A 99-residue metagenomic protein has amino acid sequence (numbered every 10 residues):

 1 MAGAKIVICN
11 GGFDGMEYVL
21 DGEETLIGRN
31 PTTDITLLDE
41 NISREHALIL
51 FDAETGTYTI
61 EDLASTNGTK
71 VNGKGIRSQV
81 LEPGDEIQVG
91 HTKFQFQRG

Functional and structural regions predicted by a protein language model:
M1-K5, T92-G99: Regulatory inter-domain linker segments that are low-complexity and enriched for serine/threonine/proline
I8-G11: Short, solvent-exposed loop/edge segments of extracellular or virion-exposed proteins
D14-E17: Short, mixed charged/polar active-site loops that provide acid/base catalysis or chelate metal/phosphate cofactors
V19-H91: Forkhead-associated
